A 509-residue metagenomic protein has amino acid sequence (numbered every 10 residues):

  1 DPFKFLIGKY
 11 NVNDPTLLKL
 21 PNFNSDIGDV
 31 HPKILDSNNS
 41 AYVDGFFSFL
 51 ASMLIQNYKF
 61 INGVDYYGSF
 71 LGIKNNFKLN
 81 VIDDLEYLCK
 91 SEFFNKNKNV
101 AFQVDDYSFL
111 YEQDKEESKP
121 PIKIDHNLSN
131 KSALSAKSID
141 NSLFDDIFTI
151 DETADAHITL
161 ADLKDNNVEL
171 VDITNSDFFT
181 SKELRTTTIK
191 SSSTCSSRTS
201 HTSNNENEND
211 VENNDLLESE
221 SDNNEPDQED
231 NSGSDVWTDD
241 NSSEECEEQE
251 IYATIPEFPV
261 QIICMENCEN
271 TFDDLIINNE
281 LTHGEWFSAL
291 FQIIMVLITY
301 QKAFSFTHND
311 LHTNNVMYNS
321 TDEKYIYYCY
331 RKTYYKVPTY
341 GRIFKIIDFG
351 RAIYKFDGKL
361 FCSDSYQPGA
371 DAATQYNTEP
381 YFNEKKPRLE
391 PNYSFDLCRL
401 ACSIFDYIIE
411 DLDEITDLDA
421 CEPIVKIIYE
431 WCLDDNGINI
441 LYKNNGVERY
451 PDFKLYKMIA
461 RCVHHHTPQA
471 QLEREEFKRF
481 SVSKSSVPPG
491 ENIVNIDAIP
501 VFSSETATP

Functional and structural regions predicted by a protein language model:
P2-N57, S234: The N-lobe alphaC helix and its flanking beta3-alphaC-beta4 segment of protein kinase-like domains, centered on
F3-N22, I61-G284, F356-S363: Conserved structural core of kinase catalytic domains
D26-D36, N278-G284, Y381-L389: Short interface patches used for recognition in eukaryotic signaling and trafficking proteins
S40-L50, D65, N267, T271 (+7 more regions): Acidic, Ser/Thr-rich intrinsically disordered and amphipathic helical segments
F49-Q56, N279-H308, D322: Conserved kinase catalytic-core helix
K59, Q301-K336: Catalytic-loop of the protein kinase fold
D322, Y330, I343-A352: Activation of the activation-loop gatekeeper triad in protein kinase-fold domains
Y376-P509: Helical subdomain adjoining the active site within ATP-dependent kinase catalytic cores
